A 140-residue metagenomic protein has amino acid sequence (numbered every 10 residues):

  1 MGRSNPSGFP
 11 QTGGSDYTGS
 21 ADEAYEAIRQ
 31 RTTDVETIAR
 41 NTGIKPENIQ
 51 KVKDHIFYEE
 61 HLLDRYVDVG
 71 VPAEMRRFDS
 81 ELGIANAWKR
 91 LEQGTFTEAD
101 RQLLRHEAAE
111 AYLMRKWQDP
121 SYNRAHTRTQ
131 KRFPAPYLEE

Functional and structural regions predicted by a protein language model:
M1, A109, P134: Residue-level marker of positions within ordered structural domains that often coincide with functionally constrained
M1-R65, M75, E139-E140: Low-complexity, glycine/serine/proline-rich disordered segments that function as export/translocation leaders
Y25-I28, Q102, D119: Generic detection of long, well-ordered alpha-helical segments
I38, Y112-L113: Residues within well-ordered alpha helices
I44-G94, E98-A99, R115-E140: Metalloprotease/metallohydrolase-associated module, dominated by Zn2+-dependent proteases
L103-E110: Active-site recognition of the HExxH zinc-binding catalytic motif
